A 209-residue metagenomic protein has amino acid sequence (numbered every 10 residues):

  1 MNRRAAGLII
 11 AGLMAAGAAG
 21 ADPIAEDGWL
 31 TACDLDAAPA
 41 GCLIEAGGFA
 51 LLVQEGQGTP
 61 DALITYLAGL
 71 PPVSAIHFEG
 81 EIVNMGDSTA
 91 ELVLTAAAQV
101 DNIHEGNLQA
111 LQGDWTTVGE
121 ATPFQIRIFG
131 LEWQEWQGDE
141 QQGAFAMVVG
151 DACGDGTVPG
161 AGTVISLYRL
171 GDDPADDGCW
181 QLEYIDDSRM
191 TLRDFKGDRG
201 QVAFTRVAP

Functional and structural regions predicted by a protein language model:
M1-G7: Bacterial N-terminal signal peptides that target proteins for export
A15-A18: N-terminal signal peptide c-region/cleavage motif recognized by signal peptidases
P23-E26, T31-L35, E120-Y168: N-terminal glycine/threonine-rich, aromatic-flanked beta-hairpin/loop signature
L35-I44: Short aromatic-glycine-enriched beta-strand elements
A62-F78: Short nucleic-acid-contacting surface segments enriched for D/E, G, S/T with interspersed K/R
Y66-G69, A98-T116: N-terminal helix-cap/turn-to-beta initiation motif at the start of protein domains
I82-E105: OB-fold/S1-family single-stranded nucleic acid-binding modules
T122, A152-P209: Calycin-type beta-barrel ligand-binding domains and close structural analogs
